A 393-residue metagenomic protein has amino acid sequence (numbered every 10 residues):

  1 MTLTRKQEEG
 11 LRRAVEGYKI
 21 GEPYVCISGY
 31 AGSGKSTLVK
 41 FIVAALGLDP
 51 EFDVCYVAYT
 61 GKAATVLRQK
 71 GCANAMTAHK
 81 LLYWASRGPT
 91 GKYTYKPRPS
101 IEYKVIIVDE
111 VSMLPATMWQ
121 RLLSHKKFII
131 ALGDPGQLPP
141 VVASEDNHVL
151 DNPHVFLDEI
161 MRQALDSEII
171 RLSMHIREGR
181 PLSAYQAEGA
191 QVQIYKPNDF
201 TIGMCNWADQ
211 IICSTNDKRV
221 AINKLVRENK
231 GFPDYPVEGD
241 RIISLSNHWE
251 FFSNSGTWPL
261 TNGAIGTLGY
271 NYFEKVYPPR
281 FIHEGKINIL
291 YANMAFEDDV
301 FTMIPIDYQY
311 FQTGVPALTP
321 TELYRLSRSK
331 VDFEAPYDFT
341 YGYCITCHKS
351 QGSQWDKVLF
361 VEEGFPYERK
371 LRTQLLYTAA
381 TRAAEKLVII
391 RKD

Functional and structural regions predicted by a protein language model:
M1-D393: Conserved ATP-binding/catalytic motifs of P-loop helicase motor domains
